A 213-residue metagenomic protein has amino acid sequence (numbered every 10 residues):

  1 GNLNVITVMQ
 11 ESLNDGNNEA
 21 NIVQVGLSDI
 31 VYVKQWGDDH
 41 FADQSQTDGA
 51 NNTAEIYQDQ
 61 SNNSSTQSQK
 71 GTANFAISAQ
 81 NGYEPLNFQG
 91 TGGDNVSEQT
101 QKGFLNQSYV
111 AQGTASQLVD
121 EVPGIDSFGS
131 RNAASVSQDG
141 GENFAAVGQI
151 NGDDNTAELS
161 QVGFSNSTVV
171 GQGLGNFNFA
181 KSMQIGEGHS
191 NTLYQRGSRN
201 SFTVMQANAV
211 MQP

Functional and structural regions predicted by a protein language model:
G1-P213: Low-complexity repeat regions of mature extracellularly deployed or surface/particle-associated proteins
